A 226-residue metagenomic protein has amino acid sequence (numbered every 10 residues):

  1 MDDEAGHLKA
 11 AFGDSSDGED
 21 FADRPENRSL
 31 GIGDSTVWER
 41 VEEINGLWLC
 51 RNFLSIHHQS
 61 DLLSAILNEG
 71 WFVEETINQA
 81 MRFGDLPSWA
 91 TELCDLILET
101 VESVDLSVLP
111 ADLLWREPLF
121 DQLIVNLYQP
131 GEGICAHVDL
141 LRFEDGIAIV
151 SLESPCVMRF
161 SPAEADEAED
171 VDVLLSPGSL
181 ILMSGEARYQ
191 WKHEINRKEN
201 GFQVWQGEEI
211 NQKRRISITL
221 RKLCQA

Functional and structural regions predicted by a protein language model:
M1-A226: Non-heme Fe(II) oxygenase metal-center motifs and adjacent flexible, charged/small-residue loops
